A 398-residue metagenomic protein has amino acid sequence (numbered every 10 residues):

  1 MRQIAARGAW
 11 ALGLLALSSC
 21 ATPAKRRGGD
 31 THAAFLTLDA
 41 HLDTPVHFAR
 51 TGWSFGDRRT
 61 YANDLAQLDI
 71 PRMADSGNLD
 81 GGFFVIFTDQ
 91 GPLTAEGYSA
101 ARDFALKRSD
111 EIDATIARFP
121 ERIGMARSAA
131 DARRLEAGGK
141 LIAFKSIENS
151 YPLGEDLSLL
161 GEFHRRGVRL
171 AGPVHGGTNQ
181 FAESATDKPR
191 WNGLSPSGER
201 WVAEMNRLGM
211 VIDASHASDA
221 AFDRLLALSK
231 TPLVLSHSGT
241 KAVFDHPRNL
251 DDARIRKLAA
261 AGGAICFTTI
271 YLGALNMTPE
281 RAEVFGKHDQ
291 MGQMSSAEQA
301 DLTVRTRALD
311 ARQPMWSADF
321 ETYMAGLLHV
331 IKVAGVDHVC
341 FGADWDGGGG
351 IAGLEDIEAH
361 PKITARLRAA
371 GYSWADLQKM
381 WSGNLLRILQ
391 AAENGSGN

Functional and structural regions predicted by a protein language model:
M1-A9: Bacterial N-terminal signal peptides that target proteins for export
A9-S18: Bacterial N-terminal signal peptides
A21-W191, D245-N398: N-terminal hydrophobic targeting/anchoring segments and the immediately downstream early-domain regions of hydrolases
Y151-G154, R165-N249: Divalent metal-binding pocket/active-site signature
